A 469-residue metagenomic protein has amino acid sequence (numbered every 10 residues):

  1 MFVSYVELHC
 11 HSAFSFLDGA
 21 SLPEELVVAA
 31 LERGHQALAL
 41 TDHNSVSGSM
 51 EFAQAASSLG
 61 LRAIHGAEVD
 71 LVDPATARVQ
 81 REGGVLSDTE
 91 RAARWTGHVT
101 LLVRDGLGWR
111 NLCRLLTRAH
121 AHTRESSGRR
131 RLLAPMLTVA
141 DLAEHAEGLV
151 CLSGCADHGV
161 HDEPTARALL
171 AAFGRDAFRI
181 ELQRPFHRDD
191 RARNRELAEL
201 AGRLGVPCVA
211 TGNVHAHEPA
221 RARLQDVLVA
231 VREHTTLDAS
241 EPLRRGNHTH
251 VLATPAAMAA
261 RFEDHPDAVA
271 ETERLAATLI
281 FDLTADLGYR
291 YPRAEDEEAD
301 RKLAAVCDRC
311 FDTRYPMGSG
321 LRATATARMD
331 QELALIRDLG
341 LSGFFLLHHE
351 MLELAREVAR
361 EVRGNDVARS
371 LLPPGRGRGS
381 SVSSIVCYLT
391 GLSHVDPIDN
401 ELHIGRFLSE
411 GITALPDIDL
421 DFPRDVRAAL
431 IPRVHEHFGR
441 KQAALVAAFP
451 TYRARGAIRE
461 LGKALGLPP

Functional and structural regions predicted by a protein language model:
M1-P469: Alpha-helical scaffold/interaction cores of sigma-54-like transcription cofactors and many family A DNA polymerases
